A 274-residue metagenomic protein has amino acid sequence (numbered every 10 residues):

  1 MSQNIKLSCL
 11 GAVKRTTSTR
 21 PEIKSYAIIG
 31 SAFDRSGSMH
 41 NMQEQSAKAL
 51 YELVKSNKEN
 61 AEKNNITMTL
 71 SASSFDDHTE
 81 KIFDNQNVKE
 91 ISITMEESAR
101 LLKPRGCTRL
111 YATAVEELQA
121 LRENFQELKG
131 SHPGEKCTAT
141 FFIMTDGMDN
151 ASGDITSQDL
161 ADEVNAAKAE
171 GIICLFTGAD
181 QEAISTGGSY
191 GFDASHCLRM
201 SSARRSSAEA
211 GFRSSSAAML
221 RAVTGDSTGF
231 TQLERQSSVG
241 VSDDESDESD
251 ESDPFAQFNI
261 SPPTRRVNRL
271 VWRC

Functional and structural regions predicted by a protein language model:
S2-C274: Acidic, low-complexity intrinsically disordered regions
